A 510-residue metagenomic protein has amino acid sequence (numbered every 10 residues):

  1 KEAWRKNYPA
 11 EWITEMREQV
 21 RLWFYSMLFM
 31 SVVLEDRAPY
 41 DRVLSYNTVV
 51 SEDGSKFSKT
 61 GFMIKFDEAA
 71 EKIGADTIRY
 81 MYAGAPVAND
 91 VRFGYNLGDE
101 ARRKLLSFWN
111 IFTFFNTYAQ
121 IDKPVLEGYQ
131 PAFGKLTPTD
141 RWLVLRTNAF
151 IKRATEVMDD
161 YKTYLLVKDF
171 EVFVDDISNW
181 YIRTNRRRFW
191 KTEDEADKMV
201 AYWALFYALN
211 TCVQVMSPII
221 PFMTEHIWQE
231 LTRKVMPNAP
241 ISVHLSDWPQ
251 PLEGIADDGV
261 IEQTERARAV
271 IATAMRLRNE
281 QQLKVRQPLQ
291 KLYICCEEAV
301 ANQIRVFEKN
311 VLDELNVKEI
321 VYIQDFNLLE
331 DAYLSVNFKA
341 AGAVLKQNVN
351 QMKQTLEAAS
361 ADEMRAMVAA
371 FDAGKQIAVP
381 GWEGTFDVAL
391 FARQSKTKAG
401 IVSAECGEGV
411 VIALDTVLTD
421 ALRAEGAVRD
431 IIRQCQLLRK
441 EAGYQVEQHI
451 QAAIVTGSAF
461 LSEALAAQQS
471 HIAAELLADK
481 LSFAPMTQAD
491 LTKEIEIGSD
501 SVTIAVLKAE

Functional and structural regions predicted by a protein language model:
K1, L34-E71, N96-E510: Feature 926 captures the class I aminoacyl-tRNA synthetase adenylation module centered on the KMSKS loop
N7-Q19: A short glycine/serine-rich beta->alpha loop
S26-V33: Short Ser/Thr-interspersed hydrophobic loop/turn segments at strand-loop and sheet-helix junctions that line or gate
E71, P86-N89: Gly/Pro-rich active-site capping loops and adjacent beta-alpha segments that organize cofactor/substrate pockets
Y80-G84: Non-catalytic, structured segments within soluble enzyme domains
N89-L97: Short, solvent-exposed helix-loop connector elements
